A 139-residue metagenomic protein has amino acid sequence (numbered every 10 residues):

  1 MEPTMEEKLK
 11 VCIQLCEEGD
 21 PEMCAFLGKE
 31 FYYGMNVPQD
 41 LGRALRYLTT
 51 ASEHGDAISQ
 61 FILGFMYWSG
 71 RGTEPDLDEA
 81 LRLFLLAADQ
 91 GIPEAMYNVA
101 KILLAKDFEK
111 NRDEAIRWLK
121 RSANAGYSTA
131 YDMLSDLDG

Functional and structural regions predicted by a protein language model:
M1-E6, D40-G42, D76-L77: Helix-turn-helix repeat elements of alpha-solenoid scaffolds
P3, A123-G139: Terminal, low-structured helical/coil segments at or just beyond the last alpha-helical repeat
E18-P21, Y33-M35, D40, E53-D56 (+5 more regions): Short helix-capping/linker turns of helical repeat alpha-solenoids
F26-Y33, V37, I62-S69, N98-A105 (+1 more regions): Hydrophobic face of amphipathic alpha-helices that form TPR/SEL1-like repeat modules and related alpha-solenoid
K110-S128: TPR/TPR-like (Sel1-like) alpha-helical repeat modules
